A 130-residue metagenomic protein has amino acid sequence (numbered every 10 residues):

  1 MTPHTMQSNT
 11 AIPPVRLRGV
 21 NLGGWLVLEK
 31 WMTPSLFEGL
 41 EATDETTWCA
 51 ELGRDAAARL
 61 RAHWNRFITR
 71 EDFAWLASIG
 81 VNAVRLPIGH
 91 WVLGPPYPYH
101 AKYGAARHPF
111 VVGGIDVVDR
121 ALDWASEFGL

Functional and structural regions predicted by a protein language model:
M1-N82: N-terminal carbohydrate-binding accessory modules
I68-L130: Aromatic-lined substrate-binding rim segments of carbohydrate-active enzymes
